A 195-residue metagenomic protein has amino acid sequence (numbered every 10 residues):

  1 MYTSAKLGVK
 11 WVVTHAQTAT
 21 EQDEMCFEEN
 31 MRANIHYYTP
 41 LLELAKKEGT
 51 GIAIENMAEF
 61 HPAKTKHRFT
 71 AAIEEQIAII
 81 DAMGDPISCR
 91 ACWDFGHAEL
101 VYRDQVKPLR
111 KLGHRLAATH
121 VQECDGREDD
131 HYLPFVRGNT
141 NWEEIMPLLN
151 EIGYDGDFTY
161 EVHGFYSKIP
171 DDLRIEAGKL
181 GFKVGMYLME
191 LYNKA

Functional and structural regions predicted by a protein language model:
M1-H36, K46-G51, Y154-D155, H163-F165: Structural motif corresponding to the early beta-alpha repeats
Y2, G8-K10, E24-M25, K64 (+1 more regions): Histidine-acidic metal/acid-base catalytic patches
Q17-T20, N56-F60, D125, G164: Short, flexible active-site-adjacent loop segments at beta-strand->alpha-helix junctions, enriched in small/polar
Y37-K47, P108, E144-L148: Catalytic-core regions built around general acid/base machinery
L44-A72, Q76: Hydrophobic, aromatic-enriched interface-forming segments
